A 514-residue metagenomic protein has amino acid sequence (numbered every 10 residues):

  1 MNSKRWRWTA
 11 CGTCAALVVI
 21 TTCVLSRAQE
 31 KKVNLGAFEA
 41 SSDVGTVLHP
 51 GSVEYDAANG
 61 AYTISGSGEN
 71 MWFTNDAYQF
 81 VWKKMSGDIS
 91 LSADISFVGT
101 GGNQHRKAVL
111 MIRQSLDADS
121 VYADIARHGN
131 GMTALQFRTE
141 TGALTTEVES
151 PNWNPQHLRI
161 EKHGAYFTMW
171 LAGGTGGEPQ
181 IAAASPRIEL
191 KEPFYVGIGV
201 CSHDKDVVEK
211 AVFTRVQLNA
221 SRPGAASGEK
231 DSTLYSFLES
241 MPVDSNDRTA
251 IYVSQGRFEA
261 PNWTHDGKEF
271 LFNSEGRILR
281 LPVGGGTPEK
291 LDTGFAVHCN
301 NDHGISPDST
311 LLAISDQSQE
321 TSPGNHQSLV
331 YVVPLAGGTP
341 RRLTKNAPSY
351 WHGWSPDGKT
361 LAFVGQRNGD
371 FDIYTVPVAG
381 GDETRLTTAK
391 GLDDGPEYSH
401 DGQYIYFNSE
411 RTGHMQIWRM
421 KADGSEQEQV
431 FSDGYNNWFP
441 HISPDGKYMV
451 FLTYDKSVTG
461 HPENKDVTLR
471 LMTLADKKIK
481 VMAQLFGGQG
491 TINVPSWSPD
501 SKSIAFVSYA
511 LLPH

Functional and structural regions predicted by a protein language model:
N2-C14: Bacterial N-terminal signal peptides that target proteins for export
K4-W6, G164, T310: Residue-level detector of intrinsically disordered/flexible regions characterized by low predicted structural confidence
W6-W8, A28, H128, Y404: Positively charged, low-complexity intrinsically disordered regions
A10, A58, W351: Short glycine/serine/threonine-biased micro-segments
G12-T22: Bacterial N-terminal signal peptides
C23-Q29: Signal peptide processing junction and immediate N-terminal pro/mature segment of secreted/exported proteins
Q29-S227: Extracellular glycan-recognition regions
P223-H514: Sequence signature of WD/YWTD-type beta-propeller architectures
